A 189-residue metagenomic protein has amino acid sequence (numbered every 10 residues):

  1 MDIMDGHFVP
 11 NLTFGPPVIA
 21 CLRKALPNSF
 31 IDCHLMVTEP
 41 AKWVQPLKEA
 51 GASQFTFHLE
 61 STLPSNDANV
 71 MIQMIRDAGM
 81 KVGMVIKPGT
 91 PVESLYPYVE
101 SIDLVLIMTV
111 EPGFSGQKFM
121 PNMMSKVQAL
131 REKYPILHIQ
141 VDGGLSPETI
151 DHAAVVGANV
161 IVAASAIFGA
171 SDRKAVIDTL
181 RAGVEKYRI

Functional and structural regions predicted by a protein language model:
M1, L22, I31-L35, F55-F57 (+4 more regions): Hydrophobic faces of well-ordered beta-strands that scaffold small-molecule active sites in alpha/beta enzyme cores
D2, L47, V105, L130 (+4 more regions): Conserved, mostly hydrophobic/aromatic
D5-M74: N-terminal active-site wall of soluble small-molecule enzyme domains
H7-T13, P17, P88, S94-Q128 (+4 more regions): Glycine/Thr-rich beta-alpha phosphate-binding loop at enzyme active sites
L26-N28, K48-F55, M74-V82, E100-I107 (+2 more regions): Glycine-enriched alpha-helix->loop->beta-strand junction motifs that scaffold or abut catalytic
E39-E49, T90-I102, L145-I161: Catalytic cores of alpha/beta
F55-L63, L106-S115, V156-I177: Glycine-rich phosphate-binding active-site loops on the catalytic face of alpha/beta enzymes
I75, A154, F168-I189: C-terminal helical cap(s) of enzyme catalytic domains, especially alpha/beta-barrels
